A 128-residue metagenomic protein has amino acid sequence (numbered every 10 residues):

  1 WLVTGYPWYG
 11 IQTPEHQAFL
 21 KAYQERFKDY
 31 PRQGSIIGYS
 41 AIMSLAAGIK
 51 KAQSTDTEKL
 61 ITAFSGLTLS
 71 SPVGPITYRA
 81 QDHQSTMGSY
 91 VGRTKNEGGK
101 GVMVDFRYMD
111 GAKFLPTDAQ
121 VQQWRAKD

Functional and structural regions predicted by a protein language model:
W1-D128: Extracytosolic ligand-binding ectodomains
